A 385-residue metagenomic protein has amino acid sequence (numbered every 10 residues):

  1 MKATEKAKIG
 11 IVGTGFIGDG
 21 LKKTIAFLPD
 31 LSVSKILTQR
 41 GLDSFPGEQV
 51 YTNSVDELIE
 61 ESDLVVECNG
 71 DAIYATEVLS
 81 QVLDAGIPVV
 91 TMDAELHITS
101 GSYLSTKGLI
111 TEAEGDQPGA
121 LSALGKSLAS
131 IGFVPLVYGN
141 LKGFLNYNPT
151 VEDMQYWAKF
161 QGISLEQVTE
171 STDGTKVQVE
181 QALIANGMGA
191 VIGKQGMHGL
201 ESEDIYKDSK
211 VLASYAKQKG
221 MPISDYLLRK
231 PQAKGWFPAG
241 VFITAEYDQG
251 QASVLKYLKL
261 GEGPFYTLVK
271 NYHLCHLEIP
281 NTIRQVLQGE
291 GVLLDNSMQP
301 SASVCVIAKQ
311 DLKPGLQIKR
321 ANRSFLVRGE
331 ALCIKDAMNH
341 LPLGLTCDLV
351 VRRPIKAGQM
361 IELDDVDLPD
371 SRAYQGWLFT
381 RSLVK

Functional and structural regions predicted by a protein language model:
K8-L21: Glycine-rich adenosine-cofactor-binding loop
L28-P46: NAD(P)-binding Rossmann-fold cofactor-contacting core
T38-G41, G70-D71, D93-H97, E114-D116 (+3 more regions): Short, ordered loop/turn segments at secondary-structure junctions
T52-E57, E61-L83, E95-H97: Beta-loop-alpha module in the N-terminal Rossmann-like domain of NAD(P)-dependent dehydrogenases, especially those
T76-S80, M92-P118: Rossmann-fold NAD(P)-binding glycine/threonine-rich loop
A85-P88, G108: A short helix->loop->beta-strand "cap" motif at the edges of active sites that frequently abuts
I110-V179: Rossmann-like NAD(P)H-binding beta-loop-alpha module
Y156-K385: C-terminal catalytic/substrate-binding lobe primarily of soluble NAD(P)-dependent oxidoreductases
